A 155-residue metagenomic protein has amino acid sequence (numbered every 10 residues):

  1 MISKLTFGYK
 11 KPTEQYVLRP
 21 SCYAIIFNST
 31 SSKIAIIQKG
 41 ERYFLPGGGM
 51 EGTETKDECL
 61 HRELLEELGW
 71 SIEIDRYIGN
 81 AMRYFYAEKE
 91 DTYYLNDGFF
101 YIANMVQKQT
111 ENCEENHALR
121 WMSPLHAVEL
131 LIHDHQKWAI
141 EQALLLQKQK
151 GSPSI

Functional and structural regions predicted by a protein language model:
M1-Y23: Acidic, metal-coordinating catalytic segment for phosphate/diphosphate chemistry, firing primarily on the Nudix
Q15-N28, I36, R42-Y43: N-terminal first-folded block
I37-Q38, C113: Short glycine/proline-enriched turns and hinge-like loops at secondary-structure junctions
G40-E41, N116: Short linear capping/connector segments at secondary-structure termini
F44-G48: A short gly/proline-enriched turn/hairpin at secondary-structure junctions
M50-E73, I78-H135: Unchanged
E129-I155: Charged phosphate-binding loop/patch that engages nucleotide di/tri-phosphates or the phosphate backbone of nucleic
